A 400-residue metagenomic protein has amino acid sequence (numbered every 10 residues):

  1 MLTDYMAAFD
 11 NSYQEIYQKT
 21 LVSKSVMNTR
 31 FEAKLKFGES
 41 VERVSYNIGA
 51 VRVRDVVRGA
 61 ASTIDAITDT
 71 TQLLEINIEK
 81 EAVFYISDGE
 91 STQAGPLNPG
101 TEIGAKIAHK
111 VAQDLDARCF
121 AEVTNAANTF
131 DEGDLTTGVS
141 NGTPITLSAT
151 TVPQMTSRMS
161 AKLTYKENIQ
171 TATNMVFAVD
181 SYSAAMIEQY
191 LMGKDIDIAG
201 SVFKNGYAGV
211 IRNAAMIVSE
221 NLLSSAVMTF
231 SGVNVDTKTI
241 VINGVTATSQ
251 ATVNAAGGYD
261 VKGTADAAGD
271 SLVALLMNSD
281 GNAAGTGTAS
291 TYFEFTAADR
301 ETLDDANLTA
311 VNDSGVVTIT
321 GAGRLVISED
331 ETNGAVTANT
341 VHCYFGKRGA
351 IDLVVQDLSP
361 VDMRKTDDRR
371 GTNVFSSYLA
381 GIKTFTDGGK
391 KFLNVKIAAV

Functional and structural regions predicted by a protein language model:
M1-L73, F385, K390-A399: N-terminal "assembly arms/tails" that initiate or stabilize quaternary assembly in self-assembling proteins
K34, H109-T150, G206, T337-V341 (+1 more regions): Signature of extracytoplasmic/envelope-associated structural regions
R43-S45, D69-E132, N168-F177, L275 (+1 more regions): Long, contiguous amphipathic alpha-helices that act as assembly "spine/axial" helices in icosahedral shell and virion
T129-A208, T286-T288: Extended, solvent-exposed, turn-rich assembly/linker loops in the middle of proteins
K204-L223: Short Gly/Thr-rich strand-loop-strand
S219, E329-G349: Intrinsically disordered, low-complexity segments enriched in Gly and acidic/Ser/Thr residues that form flexible
S224-D330: Extended, beta-strand-rich, solvent-exposed assembly scaffolds of outer structural proteins
S224-V235, K347-M363: Disulfide-bonded cysteine-rich modules in secreted/extracellular proteins, activating on the conserved Cys frameworks
